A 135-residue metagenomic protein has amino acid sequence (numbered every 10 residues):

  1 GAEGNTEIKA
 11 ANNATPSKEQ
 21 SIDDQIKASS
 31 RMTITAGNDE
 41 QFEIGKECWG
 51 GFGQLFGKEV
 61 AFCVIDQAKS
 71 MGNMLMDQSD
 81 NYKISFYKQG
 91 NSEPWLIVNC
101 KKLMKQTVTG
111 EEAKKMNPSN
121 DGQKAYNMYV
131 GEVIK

Functional and structural regions predicted by a protein language model:
G1-K135: Basic, polyanion-binding surface patches
